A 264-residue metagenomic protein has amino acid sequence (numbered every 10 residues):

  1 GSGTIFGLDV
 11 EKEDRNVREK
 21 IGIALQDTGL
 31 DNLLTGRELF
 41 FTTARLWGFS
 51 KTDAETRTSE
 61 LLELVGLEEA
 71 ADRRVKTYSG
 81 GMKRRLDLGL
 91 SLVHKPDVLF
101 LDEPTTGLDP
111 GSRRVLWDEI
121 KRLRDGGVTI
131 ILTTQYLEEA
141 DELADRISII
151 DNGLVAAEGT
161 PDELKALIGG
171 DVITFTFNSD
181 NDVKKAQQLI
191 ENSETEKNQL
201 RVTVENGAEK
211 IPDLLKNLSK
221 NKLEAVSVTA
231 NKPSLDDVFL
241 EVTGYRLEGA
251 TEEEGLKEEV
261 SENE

Functional and structural regions predicted by a protein language model:
G1-K12, N16-V17: Conserved ABC transporter NBD signature motif
F41, R45, T52-A70: Conserved ABC ATPase "signature" region
K95: Conserved catalytic motifs of ABC-family nucleotide-binding domains
L99-D102: Catalytic Walker B motif of ABC-type/P-loop ATPase nucleotide-binding domains
D118-E205: ABC transporter nucleotide-binding domain
V172-R246: Short, charged/small-residue-rich alpha-helical element at the C-terminal edge of ABC transporter nucleotide-binding
